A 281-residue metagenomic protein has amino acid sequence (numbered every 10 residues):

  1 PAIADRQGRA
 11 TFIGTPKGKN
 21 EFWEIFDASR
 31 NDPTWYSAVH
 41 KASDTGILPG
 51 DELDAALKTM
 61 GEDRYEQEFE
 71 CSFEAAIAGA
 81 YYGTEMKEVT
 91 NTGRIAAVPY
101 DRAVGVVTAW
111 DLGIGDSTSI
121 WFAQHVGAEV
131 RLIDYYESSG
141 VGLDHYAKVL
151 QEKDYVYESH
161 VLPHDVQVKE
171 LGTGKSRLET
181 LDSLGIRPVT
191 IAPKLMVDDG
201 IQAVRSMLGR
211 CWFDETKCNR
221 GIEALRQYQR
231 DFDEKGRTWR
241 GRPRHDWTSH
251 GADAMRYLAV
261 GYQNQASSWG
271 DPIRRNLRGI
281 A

Functional and structural regions predicted by a protein language model:
P1-A78, A97-A281: Short, flexible loop motifs at catalytic/binding sites
Y82: Catalytic beta-strand/loop cores that center a nucleophilic Ser/Cys/Thr and support acyl-enzyme chemistry
E85-R102: Glycine-/acidic-rich phosphate or pyrophosphate-binding loops and their flanking alpha/beta elements
